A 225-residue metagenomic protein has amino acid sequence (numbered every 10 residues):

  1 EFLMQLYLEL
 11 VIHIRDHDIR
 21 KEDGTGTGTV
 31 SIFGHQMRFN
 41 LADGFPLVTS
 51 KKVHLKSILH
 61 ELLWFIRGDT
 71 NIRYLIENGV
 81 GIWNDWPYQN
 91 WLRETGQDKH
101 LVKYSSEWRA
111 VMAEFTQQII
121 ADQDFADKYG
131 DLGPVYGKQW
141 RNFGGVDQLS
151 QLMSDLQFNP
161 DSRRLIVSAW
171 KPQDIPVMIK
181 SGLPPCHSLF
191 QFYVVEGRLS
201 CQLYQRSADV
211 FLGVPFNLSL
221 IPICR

Functional and structural regions predicted by a protein language model:
F2-I221: Terminal, non-catalytic protein-protein interaction segments that mediate quaternary/complex assembly
